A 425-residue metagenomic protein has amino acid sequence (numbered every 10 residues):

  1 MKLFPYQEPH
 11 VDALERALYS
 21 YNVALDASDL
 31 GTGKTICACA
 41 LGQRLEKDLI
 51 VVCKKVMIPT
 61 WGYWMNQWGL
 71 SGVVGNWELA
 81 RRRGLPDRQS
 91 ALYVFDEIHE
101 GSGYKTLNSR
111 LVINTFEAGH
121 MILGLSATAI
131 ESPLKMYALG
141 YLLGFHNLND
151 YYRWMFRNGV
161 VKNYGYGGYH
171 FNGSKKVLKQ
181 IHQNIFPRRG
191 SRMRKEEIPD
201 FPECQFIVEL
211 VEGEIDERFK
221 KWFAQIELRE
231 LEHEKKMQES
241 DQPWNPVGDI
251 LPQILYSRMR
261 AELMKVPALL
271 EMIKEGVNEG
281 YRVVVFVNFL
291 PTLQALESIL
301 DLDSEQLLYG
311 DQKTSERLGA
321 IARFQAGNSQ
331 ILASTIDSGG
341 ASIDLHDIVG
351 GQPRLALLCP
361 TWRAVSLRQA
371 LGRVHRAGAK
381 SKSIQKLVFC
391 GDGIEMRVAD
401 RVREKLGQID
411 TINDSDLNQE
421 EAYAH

Functional and structural regions predicted by a protein language model:
M1-L25: Conserved pre-motif I regulatory segment
L30, T35-M65, I130-K135, N288-P291: Conserved Walker A/P-loop ATP-binding site and its immediately adjacent core in helicase/helicase-like ATPase domains
T35, L293, Q306-V398, K405: Conserved RecA-like P-loop NTPase helicase motor core
V56-V74, L143-H146: Conserved helix-turn-beta segment of the N-terminal RecA-like "Helicase ATP-binding" lobe in SF1/SF2 helicases
L70-R82, V285-F286, Q325-S342: Conserved two-lobed SF2 helicase motor
L92, S109-E197, A379: Conserved P-loop NTPase motor "coupling/switch" region that bridges the ATPase
D96-I98: Walker B catalytic acidic pair
K195-D303: Conserved helicase/translocase motor-coupling segment
